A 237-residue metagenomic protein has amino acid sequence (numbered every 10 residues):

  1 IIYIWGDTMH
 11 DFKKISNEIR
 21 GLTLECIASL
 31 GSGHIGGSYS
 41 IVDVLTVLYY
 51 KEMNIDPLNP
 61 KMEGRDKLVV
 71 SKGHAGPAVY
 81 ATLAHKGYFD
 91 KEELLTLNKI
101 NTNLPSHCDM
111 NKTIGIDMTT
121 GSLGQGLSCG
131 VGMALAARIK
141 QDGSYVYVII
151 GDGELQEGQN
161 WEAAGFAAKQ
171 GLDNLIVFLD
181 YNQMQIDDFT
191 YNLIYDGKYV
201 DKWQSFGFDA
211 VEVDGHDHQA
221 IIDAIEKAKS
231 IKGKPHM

Functional and structural regions predicted by a protein language model:
I1-T8: Short, Lys/Arg-enriched N-terminal segments with co-localized hydrophobic residues within the first ~10-30 amino acids
M9-N17: Generic start-of-chain signal for non-secretory N-termini
K13, K99-N111, C129, M133-L135 (+2 more regions): Thiamine diphosphate
S16, H34, K72, Q156 (+1 more regions): Charged, low-complexity surface patches
S16-S32, D180-N182: N-terminal capping segment at the start of a domain
T23-C26, S38-K169: Cofactor-binding active-site loop characterized by glycine-rich and histidine/acidic residues
I27-G31, L83, G207-A210: Short amphipathic alpha-helical interaction patches enriched in hydrophobic/aromatic residues with interspersed Lys/Arg
G31-Y39: Structural motif
